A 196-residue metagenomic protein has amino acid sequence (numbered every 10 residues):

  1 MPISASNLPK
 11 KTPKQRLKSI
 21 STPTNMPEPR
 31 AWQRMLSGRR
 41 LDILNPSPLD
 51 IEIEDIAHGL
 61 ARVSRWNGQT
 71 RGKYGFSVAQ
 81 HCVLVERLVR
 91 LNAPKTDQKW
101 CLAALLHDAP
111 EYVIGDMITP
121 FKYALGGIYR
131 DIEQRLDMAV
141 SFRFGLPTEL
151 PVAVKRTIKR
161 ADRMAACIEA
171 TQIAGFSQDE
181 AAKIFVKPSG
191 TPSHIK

Functional and structural regions predicted by a protein language model:
P2-K196: Metal-dependent phosphohydrolase cores
